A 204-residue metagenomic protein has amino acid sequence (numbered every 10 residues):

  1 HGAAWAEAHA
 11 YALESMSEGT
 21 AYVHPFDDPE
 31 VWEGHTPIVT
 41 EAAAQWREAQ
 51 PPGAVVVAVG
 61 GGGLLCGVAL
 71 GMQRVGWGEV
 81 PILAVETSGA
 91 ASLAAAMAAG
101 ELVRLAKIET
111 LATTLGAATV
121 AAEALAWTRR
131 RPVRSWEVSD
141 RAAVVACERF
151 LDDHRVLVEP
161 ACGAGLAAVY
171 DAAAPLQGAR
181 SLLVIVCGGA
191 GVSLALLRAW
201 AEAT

Functional and structural regions predicted by a protein language model:
H1-A54, G89-E137: Small/polar-residue-rich loop-to-helix segments that shape phosphate-bearing ligand pockets
V23, A42, V55-V56, G62 (+6 more regions): Buried hydrophobic positions in well-ordered alpha/beta secondary-structure cores of metabolic enzymes
D27, V59-G63, E86-A91, E109-L111 (+4 more regions): Glycine-rich beta-alpha junction loops
P37, L65-V75: Short Gly/Thr/Asp-enriched flexible loops that form oxyanion-binding sites at enzyme active sites
W46, M72-G76, M97, A172-A173: Active-site catalytic pocket residues across diverse enzymes, especially alpha/beta-hydrolases
R47, P51, A121-R180: Active-site-adjacent helical/loop segments in soluble small-molecule enzymes
G53-A58, V75-G89: Short, acidic/small-residue loops that bind anionic groups at enzyme active sites
A164-T204: Phosphate-binding loop/pocket of nucleotide- and phosphate-handling active sites
